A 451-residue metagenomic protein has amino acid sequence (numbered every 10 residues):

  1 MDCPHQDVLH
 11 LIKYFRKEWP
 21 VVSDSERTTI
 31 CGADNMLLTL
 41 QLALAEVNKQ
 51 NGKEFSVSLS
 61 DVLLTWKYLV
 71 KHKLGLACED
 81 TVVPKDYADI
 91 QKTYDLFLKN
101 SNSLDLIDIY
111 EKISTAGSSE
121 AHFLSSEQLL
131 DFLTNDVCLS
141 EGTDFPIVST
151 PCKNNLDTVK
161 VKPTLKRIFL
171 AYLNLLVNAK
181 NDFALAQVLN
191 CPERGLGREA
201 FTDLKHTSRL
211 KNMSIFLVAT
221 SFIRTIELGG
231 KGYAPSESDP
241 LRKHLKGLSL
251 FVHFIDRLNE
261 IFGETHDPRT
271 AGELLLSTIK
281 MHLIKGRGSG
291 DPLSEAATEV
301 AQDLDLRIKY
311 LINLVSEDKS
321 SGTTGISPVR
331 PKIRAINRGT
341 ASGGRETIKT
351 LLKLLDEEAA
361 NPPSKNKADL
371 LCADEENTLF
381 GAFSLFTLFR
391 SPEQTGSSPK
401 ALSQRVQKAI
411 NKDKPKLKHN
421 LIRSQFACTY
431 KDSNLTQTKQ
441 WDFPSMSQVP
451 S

Functional and structural regions predicted by a protein language model:
D2-S451: Conserved helicase C-terminal RecA-like lobe
